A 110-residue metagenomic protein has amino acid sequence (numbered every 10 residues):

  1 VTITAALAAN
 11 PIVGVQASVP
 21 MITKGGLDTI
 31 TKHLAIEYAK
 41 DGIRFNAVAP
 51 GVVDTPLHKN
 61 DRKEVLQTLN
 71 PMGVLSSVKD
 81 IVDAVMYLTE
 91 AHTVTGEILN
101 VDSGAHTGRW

Functional and structural regions predicted by a protein language model:
V1-G26, T31-K40: Catalytic loop of short-chain dehydrogenase/reductase
N10, I36-K40, D54, Y87 (+1 more regions): Conserved amphipathic alpha-helical interaction elements at protein-protein interfaces in regulatory, energy-coupling
A39, R44, T95-G96: Short, small/polar-rich loop/turn modules that mediate ligand/substrate recognition or access, typified
R44-P50, D54, N100-D102: Conserved SDR Rossmann-fold cofactor-binding beta-strand/turn motif
A49-D61, W110: Short beta-loop-alpha junction of Rossmann-like oxidoreductase domains
D61-D80: Catalytic Tyr-x(3-8)-Lys segment
S77-V101, H106: C-terminal substrate-recognition "lid" of short-chain dehydrogenase/reductases
